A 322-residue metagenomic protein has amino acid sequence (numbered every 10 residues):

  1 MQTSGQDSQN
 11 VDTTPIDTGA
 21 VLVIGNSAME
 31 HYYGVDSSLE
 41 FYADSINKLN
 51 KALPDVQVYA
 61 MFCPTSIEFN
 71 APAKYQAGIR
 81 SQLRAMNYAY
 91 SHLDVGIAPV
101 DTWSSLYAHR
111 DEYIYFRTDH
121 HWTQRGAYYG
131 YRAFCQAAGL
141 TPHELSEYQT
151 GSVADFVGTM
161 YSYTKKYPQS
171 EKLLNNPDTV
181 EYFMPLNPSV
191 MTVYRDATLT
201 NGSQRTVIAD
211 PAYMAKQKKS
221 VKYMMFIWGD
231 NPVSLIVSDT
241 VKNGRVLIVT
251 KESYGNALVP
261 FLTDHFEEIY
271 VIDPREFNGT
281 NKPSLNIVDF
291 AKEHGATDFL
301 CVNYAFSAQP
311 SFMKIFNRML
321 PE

Functional and structural regions predicted by a protein language model:
M1-E322: Extracellular glycan-modifying ectodomains
